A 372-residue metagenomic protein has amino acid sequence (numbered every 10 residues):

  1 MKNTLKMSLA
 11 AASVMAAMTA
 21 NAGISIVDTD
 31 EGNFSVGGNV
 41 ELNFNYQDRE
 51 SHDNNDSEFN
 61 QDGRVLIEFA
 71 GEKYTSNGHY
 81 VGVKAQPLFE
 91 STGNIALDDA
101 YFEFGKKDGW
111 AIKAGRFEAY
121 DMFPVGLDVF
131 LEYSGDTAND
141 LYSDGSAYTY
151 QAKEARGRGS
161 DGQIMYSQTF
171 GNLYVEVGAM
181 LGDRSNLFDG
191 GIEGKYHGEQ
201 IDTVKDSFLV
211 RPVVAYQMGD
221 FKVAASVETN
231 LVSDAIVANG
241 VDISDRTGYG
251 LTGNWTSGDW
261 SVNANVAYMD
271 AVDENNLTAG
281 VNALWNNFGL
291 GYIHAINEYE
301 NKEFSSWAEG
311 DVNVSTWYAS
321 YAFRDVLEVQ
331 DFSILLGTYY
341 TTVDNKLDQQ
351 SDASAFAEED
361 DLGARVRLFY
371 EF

Functional and structural regions predicted by a protein language model:
M1-I24: Gram-negative bacterial Sec-dependent N-terminal signal peptides
I24-N45, D56-R184, A215-G219: Outer membrane beta-barrel
G32, N55-V65, I95-A100, R158-G162 (+6 more regions): Residues that define the transmembrane beta-barrel architecture of outer-membrane proteins
G38-F44, V83-P87, A114-R116, V177-L181 (+6 more regions): Transmembrane beta-barrel strands of outer-membrane/channel proteins
E50-D53, L141, R184-K205, N230-R246 (+3 more regions): Solvent-exposed loop segments that connect transmembrane elements
G78-V81, D108-I112, N172-V177, D220-A225 (+3 more regions): Repeated loop/turn-to-beta-strand initiation elements of outer-membrane beta-barrel proteins
K205-S207, R211-A322: Detector for outer-membrane/organellar transmembrane beta-barrel domains, recognizing the amphipathic beta-strand
F323, E359-F372: Outer-membrane beta-barrel "beta-signal"
